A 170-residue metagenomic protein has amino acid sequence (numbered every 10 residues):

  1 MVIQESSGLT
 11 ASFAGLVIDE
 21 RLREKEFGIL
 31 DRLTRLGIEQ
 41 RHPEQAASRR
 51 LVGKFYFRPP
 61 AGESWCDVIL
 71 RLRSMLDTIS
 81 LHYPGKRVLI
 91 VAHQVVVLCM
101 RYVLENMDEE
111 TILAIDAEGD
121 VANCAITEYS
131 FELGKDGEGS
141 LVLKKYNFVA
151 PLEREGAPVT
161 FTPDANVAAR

Functional and structural regions predicted by a protein language model:
M1-A47, E110, E118-N123, T127: Phosphate-coordination/substrate-recognition cap region in phosphate-metabolizing enzymes
E20-L22, S130-L133, N147-V149: Residues at the C-termini of beta-strands that transition into short coil/loop
K25-G28, V97-M100, L152-R154: Short catalytic/ligand-binding loop motif for oxyanion handling, primarily in non-cytosolic enzymes, centered on
L30, R41, V52, V103-L104: Residue-level signal for well-ordered alpha-helical positions
E39, W65, I69-R73: Amphipathic, non-transmembrane alpha-helical scaffold segments
A46-D67: Short glycine/proline- and acidic residue-enriched helix-loop micro-motifs that form flexible lids or anion-recognition
R73-E138: Active-site-adjacent alpha-helix immediately C-terminal to a catalytic or transition-state-stabilizing loop
E138-R170: Acidic, His/Gly-rich catalytic cores of divalent-metal-dependent hydrolytic chemistry
